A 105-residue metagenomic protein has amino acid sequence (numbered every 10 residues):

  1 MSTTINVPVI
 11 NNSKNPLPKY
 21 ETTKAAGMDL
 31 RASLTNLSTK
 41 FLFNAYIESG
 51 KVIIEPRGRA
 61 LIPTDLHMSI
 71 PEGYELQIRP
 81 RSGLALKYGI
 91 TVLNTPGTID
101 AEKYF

Functional and structural regions predicted by a protein language model:
M1-F105: DUTPase catalytic domain/fold
